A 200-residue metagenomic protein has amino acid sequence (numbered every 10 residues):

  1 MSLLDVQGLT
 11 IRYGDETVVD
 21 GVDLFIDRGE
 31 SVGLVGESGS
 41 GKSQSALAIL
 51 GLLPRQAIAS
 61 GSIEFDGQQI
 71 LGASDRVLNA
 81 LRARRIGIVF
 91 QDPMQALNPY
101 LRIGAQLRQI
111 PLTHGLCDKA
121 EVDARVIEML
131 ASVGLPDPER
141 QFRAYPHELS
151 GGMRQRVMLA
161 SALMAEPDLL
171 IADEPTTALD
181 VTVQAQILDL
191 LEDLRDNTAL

Functional and structural regions predicted by a protein language model:
L4, V19-G21, L81: Conserved structural motif at the start of ABC-family nucleotide-binding domains
I58-Q69: Conserved ABC transporter NBD signature motif
I70-G87, A105, T113: ABC ATPase NBD coupling module
L107, L159, L170, V183 (+1 more regions): Hydrophobic anchor residue at the start of the ABC signature
E121-R140: Conserved ABC ATPase "signature" region
A144-L149, M153: Conserved ABC ATPase signature
M164-D168: A short, proline-enriched helix->beta-strand linker immediately N-terminal to the Walker B motif in ABC-type P-loop
